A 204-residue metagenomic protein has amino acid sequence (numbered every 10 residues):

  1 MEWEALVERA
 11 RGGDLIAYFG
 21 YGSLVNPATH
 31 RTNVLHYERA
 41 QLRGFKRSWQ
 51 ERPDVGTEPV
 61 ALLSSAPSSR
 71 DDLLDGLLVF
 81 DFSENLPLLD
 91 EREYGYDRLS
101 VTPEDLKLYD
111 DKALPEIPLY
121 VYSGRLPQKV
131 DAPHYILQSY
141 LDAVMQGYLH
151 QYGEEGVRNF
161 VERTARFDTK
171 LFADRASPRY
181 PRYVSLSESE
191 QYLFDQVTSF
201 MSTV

Functional and structural regions predicted by a protein language model:
M1-V204: A glycine-rich, hydrophobic/aromatic-adjacent loop/helix-cap motif
